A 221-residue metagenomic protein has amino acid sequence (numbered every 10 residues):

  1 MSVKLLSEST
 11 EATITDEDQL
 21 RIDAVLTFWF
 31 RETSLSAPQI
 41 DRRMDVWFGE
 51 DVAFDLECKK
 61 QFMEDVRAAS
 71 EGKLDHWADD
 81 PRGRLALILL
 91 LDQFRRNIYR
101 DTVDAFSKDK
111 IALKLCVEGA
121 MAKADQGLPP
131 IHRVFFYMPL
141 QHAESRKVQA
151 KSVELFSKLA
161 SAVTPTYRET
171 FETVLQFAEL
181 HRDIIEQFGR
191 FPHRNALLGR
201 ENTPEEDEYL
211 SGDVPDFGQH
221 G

Functional and structural regions predicted by a protein language model:
S2-G221: Intrinsically disordered, low-complexity activation-like regions
